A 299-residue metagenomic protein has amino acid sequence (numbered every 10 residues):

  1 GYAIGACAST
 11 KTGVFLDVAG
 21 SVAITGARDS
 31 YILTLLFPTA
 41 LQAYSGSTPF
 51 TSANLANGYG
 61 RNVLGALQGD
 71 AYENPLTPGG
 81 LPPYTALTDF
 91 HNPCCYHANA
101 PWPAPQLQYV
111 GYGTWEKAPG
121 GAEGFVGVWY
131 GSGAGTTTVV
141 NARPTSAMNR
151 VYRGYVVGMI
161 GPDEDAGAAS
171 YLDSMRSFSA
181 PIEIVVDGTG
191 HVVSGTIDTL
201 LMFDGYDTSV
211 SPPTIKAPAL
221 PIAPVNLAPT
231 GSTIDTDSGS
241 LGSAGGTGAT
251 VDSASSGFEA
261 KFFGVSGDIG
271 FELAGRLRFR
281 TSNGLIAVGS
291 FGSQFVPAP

Functional and structural regions predicted by a protein language model:
G1-P299: Mature soluble binding/inhibitory domains
